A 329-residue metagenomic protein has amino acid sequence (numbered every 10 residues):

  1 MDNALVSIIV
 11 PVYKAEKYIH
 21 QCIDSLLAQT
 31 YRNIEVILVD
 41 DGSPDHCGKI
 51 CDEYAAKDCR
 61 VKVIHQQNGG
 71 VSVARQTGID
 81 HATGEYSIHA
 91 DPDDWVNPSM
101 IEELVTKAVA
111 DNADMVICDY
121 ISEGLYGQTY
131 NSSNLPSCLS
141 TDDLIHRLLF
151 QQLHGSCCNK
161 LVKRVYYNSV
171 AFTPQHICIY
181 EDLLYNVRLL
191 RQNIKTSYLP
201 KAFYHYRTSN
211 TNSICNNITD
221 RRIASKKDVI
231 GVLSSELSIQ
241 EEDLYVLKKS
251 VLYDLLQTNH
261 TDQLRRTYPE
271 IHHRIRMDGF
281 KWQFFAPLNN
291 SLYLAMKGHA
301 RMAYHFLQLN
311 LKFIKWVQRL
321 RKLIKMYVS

Functional and structural regions predicted by a protein language model:
M1-L27: N-proximal low-complexity "stem/linker" segments adjacent to membrane-targeting elements
S25, D40-K49, D91: A conserved acidic beta->alpha catalytic loop
Q66-A82: Glycine-rich, basic loop-to-helix element that forms the pyrophosphate-binding segment of sugar-nucleotide handling
S87: Short aromatic/hydrophobic "clamp" motif used to bind/position activated sugar donors
S99-Y130: Conserved donor NDP-sugar-binding/catalytic core segment of glycosyltransferases
D143-T219: Conserved nucleotide-sugar donor-binding catalytic segment
K201-S209, N216-E242, D254-D278: Catalytic core of nucleotide-sugar-dependent glycosyltransferases
T261-S329: Membrane-interface aromatic/basic loop that binds lipid-linked glycans or pyrophosphate carriers, typified by
